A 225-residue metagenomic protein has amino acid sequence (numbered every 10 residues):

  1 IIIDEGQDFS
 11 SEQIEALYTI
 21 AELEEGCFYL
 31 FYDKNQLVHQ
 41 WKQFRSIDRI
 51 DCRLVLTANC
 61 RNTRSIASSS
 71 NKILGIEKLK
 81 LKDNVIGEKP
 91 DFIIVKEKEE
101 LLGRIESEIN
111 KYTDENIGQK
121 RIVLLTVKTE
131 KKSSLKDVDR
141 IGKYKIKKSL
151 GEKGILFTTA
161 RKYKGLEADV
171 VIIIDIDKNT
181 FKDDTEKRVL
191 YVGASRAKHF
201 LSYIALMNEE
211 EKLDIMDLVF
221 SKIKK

Functional and structural regions predicted by a protein language model:
I2-K225: Conserved helicase motor core of SF1/SF2 NTP-dependent helicases
